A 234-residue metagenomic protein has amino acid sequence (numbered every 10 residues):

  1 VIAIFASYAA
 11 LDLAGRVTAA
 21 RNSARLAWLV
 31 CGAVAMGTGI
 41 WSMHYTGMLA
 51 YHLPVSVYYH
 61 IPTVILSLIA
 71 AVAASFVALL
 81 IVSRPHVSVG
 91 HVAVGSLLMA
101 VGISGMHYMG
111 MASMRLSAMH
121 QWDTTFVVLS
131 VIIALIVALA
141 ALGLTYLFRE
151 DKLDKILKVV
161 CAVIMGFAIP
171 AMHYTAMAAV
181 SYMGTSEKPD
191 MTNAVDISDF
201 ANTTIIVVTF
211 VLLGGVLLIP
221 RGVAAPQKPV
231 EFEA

Functional and structural regions predicted by a protein language model:
V1-A234: Peripheral, non-catalytic segments of secretory and membrane proteins
